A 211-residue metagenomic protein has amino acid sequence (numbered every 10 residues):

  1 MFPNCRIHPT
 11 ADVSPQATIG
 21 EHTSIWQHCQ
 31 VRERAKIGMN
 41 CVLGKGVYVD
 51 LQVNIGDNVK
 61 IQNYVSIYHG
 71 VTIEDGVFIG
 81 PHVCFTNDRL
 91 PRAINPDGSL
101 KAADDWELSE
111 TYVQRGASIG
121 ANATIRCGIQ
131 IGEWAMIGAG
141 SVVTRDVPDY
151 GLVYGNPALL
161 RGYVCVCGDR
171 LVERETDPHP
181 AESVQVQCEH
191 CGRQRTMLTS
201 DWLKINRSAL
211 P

Functional and structural regions predicted by a protein language model:
F2-P3, A17-I19, S24-Q130, P157 (+2 more regions): Flexible, glycine/small-residue-enriched loop-and-beta-strand segment within the central core of proteins
H8, D12-P15: N-terminal first-folded block
V113, W134-E175: Short, charged low-complexity linear segments at domain edges
L160-G162, S183-V186: Disulfide-bonded cysteine motifs in exported proteins
C165, C188-C191: Short cysteine-rich clusters marking metal-coordination/redox-active sites
E173-R174, T196-S200: Short, non-ligating residues that shape and space the ligands of small metal-coordination modules and catalytic
E175-Q185: Short linker/helix segments within small regulatory modules
L198-P211: Long, charge-rich boundary regions
